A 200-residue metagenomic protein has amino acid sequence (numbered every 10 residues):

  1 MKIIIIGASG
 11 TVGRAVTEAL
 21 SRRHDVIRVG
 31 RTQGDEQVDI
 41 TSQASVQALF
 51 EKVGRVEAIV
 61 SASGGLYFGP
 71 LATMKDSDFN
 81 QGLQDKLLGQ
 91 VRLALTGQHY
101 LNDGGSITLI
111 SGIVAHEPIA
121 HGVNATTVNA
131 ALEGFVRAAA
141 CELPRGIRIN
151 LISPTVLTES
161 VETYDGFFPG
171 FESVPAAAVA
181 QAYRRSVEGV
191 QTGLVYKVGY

Functional and structural regions predicted by a protein language model:
I4-A19: N-terminal Rossmann NAD(P)H-binding glycine-rich loop of SDR-like oxidoreductase domains
V29-S45: Rossmann-fold cofactor-recognition segment
I40-V56: Conserved Rossmann-fold cofactor-binding substructure of NAD(P)-dependent oxidoreductases
V60-G69: Conserved NAD(P)H cofactor-binding loop of Rossmann-fold oxidoreductase domains
P70-L71, D78-N80: Substrate-binding pocket helix/loop in short-chain dehydrogenase/reductase
G82-L83, V91-L93, S106-L132, V136-C141 (+1 more regions): Catalytic loop of short-chain dehydrogenase/reductase
P144-I147, L151-E162, G166-Y200: C-terminal helical subdomain
